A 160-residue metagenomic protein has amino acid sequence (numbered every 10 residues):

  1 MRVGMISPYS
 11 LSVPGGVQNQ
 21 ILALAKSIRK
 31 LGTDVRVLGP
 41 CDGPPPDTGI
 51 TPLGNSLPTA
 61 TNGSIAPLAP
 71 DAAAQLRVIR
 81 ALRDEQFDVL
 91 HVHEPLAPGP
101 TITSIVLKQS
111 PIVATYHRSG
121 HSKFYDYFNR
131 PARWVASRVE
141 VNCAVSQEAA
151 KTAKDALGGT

Functional and structural regions predicted by a protein language model:
V3, V89-H91, L96, T101-S122 (+1 more regions): Active-site proximal beta-strand in glycosyltransferases
S7-P14, I21-A72, I79-A81: N-terminal strand-loop element at the rim of the active site of nucleotide-sugar-dependent glycosyltransferases
P8, P95, Q147: Flexible loop residues that form catalytic and substrate-binding hotspots at small-molecule/glycan-binding clefts
V13, I65-P70, V92, R118-F124: Short, flexible loop segments at the rims of nucleotide/cofactor-binding pockets, characterized by
D34-R36, V89, I112, T160: Hydrophobic anchor at the start of a short beta-strand that flanks the dinucleotide cofactor-binding loop
G43, A97, S104, E148-A150: Alpha-helix capping/helix-boundary segments
A60-V89, G99, Y127-W134: An amphipathic, basic-hydrophobic alpha-helix
S119-N142, A156: Membrane-proximal helix-turn-helix segments that form the acceptor-binding/catalytic region of lipid-linked
